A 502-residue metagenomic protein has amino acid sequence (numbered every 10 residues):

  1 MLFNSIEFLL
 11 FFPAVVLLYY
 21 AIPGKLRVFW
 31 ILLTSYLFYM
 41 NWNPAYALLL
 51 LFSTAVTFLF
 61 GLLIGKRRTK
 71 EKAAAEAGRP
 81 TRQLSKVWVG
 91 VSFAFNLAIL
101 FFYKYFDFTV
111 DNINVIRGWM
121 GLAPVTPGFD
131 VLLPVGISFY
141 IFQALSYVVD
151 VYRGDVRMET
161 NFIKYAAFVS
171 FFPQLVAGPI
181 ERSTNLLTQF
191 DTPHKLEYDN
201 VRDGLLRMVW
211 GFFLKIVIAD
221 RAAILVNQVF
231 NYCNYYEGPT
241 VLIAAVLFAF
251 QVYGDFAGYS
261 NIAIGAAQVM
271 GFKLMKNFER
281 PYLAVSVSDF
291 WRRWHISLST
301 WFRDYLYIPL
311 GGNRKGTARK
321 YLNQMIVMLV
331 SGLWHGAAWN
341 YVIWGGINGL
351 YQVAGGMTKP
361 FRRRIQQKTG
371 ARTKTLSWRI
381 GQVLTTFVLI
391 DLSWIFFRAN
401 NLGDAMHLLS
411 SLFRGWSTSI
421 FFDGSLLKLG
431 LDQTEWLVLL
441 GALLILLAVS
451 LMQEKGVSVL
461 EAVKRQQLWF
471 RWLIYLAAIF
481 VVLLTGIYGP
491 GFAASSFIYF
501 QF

Functional and structural regions predicted by a protein language model:
M1-L446, L451-Q501: Membrane-embedded transmembrane alpha-helical bundles that form the catalytic cores of multi-pass lipid-modifying
